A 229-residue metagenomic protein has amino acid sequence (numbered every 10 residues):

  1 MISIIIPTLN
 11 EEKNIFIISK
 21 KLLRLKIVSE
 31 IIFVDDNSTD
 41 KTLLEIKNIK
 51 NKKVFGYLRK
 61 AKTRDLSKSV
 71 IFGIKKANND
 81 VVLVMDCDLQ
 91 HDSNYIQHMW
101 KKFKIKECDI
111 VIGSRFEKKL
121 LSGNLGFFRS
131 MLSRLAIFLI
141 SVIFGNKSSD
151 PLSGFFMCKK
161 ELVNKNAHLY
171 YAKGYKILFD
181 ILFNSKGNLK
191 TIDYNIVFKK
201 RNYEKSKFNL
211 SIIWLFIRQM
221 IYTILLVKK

Functional and structural regions predicted by a protein language model:
M1-I2, I6-P7, I17, I143-N146 (+1 more regions): Hydrophobic helical membrane-anchoring modules
S3-P7, I32-F33, I74: Short hydrophobic beta-strand elements that form part of the catalytic alpha/beta core underpinning NDP-sugar/donor
K13-I17, D40-N48: Acidic helix N-cap motif at the loop->helix transition within catalytic regions of sugar-transfer enzymes
S19, V28-S38, L58-R59: Short beta-strand/loop segment that forms part of the nucleotide-sugar
D35-L44, L89: A conserved acidic beta->alpha catalytic loop
L58-K76, S93-Y175, R201-R218: Acceptor/aglycone-binding surface of glycosyltransferases and processive sugar-polymer synthases
K60, M85-C87: Catalytic metal- and UDP-sugar-binding loop of GT-A-like glycosyltransferases, i.e., residues flanking the conserved
V82: Short aromatic/hydrophobic "clamp" motif used to bind/position activated sugar donors
